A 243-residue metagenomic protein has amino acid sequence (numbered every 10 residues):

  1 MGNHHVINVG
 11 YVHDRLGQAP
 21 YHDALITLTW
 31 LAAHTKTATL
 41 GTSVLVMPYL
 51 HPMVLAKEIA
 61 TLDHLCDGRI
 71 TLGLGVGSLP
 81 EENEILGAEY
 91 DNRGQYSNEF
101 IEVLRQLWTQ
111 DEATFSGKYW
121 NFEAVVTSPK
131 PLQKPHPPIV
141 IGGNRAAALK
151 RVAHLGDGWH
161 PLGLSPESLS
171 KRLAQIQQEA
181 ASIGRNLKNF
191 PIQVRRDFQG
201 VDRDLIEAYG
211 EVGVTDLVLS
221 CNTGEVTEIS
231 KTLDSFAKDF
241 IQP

Functional and structural regions predicted by a protein language model:
M1-P243: Active-site-adjacent structural elements that line small-molecule/cofactor binding pockets in enzymes
